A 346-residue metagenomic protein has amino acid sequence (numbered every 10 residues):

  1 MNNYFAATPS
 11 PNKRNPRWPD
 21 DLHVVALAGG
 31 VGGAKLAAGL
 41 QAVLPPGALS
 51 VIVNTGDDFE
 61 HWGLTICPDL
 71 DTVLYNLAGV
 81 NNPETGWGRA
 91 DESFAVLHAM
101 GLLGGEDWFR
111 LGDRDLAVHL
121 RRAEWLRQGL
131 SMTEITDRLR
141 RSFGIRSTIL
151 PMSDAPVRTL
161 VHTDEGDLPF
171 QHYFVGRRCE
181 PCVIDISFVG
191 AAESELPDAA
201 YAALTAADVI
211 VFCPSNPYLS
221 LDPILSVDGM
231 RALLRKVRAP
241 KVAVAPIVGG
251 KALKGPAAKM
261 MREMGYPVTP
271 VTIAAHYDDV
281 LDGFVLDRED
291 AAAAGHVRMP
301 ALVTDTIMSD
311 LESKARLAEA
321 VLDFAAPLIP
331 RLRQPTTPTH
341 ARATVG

Functional and structural regions predicted by a protein language model:
Y4-F5, K254-G346: C-terminal functional extensions of proteins
A6-A7, P16-R17, V53-F188, V345: Electropositive, gly/pro-rich neighborhoods at or near active sites that engage anionic ligands
D21-A26, L36-W62, I66-T72: Active-site histidine-anchored catalytic micro-motif
P45-G47, V237-K241, M299: A short helix->loop->beta-strand "cap" motif at the edges of active sites that frequently abuts
S50-N54, P240-I247, G283-R288: Short internal beta-strands
G56-D57, V237-K254, T306-I307: Short, flexible loop segments at boundaries between secondary-structure elements
I184-L204: Active-site glycine-rich loop that binds ribose-phosphate moieties when present
P223-R231: Charged helix-capping and loop-helix junction motifs
